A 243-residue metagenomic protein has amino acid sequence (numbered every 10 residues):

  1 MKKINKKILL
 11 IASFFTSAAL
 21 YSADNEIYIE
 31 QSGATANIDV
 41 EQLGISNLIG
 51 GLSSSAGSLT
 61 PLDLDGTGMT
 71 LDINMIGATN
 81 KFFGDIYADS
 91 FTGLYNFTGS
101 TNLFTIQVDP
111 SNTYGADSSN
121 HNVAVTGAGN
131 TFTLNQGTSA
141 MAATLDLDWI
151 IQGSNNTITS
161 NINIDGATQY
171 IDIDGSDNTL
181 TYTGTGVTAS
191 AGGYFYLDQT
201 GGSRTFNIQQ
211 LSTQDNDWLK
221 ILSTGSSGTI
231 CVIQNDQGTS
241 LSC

Functional and structural regions predicted by a protein language model:
K2-C243: Long, low-complexity, polar and repeat-rich extracellular regions of very large Gram-negative surface proteins
